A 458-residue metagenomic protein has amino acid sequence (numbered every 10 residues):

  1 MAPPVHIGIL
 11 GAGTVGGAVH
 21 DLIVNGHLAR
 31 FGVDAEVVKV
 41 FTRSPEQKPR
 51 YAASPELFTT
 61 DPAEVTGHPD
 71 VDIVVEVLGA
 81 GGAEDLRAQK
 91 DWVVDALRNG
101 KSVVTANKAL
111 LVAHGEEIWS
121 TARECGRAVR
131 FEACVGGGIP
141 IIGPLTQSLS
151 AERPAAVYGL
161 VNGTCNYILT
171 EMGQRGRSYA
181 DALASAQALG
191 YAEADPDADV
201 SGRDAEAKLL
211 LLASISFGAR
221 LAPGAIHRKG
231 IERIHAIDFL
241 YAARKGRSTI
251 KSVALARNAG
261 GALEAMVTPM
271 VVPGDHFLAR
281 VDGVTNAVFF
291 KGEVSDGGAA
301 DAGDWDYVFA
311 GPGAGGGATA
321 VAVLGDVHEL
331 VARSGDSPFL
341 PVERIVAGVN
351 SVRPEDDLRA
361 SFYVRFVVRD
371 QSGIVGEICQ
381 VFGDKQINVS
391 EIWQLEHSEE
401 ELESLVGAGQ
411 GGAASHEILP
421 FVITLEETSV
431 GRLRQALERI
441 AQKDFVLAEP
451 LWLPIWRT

Functional and structural regions predicted by a protein language model:
H6-D21, F362, V367-V375: Glycine-rich adenosine-cofactor-binding loop
N25-Y51: NAD(P)-binding Rossmann-fold cofactor-contacting core
P55-R87: A structured beta-alpha segment of the ubiquitous adenosine-cofactor-binding alpha/beta core
G81-N99, A106-T146: Rossmann-fold NAD(P)-binding glycine/threonine-rich loop
R123-D204, L211: Rossmann-like NAD(P)H-binding beta-loop-alpha module
P154-Y158, N166-L169, G173, S185 (+4 more regions): Catalytic, metal-anchored helix/loop core of enzyme active sites in primary metabolism
D181-R280, V284-A287, G315: Substrate-binding/catalytic subdomain of NAD(P)-dependent oxidoreductase enzymes
A322, V327-T458: A conserved regulatory-domain signal marking ACT and ACT-like small-molecule sensing domains and adjacent regulatory
